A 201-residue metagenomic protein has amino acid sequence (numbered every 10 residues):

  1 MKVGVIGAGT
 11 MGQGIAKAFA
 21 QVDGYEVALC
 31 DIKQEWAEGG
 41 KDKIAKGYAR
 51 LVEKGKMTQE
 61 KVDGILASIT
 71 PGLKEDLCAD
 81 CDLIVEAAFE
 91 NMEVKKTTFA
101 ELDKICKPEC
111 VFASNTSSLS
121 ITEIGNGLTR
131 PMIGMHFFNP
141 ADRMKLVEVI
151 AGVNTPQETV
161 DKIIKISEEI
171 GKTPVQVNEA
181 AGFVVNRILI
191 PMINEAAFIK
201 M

Functional and structural regions predicted by a protein language model:
M1-R50, K54: NAD(P)+-binding Rossmann beta1-loop-alpha1 motif at the extreme N-terminus of oxidoreductases
T10, E35-G39, R50-F112, S118-T122: Rossmann-like NAD(P)-binding element
F19, A45-V52, V85, D103-C106 (+4 more regions): Structural signal for hydrophobic packing residues in well-ordered secondary-structure cores of soluble enzyme domains
Y25, V149-A180, I190-M201: Internal alpha-helical scaffold of NAD(P)-dependent oxidoreductase catalytic cores
E35-K46, G64, V94, E158-E169 (+1 more regions): A non-catalytic, amphipathic alpha-helix used as a structural packing/dimerization or gating element in enzyme scaffolds
K96-L146, A151-I164: Rossmann-fold NAD(P)-binding glycine/threonine-rich loop
V184: Conserved anion/nucleotide-ligand pocket segment
